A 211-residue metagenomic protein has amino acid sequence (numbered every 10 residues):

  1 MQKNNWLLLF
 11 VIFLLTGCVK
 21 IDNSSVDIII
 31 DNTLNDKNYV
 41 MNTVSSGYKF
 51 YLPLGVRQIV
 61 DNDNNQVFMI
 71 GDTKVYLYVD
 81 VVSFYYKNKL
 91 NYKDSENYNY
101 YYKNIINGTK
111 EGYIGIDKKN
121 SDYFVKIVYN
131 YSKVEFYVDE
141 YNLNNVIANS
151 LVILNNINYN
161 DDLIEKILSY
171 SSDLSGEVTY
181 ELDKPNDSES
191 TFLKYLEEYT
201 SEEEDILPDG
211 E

Functional and structural regions predicted by a protein language model:
M1-N5: Positively charged n-region of N-terminal signal peptides that target proteins for export
L14-G17: C-terminal motif of bacterial Sec signal peptides marking the signal peptidase cleavage site
V19-D22: Bacterial signal peptide processing site
D27-G47: Post-signal peptide N-terminal segment of mature Sec-exported envelope proteins
N35-V40, N65, I106-G115: Short, hydrophobic/aromatic-rich segments at coil-to-beta transitions
S45-S95: Secretory pathway targeting signatures of secreted, lumenal, and periplasmic proteins
E96-A148, E181-K194: Signature of long, low-cysteine stretches enriched in small and polar/charged residues
D139-E211: Surface-exposed amphipathic alpha-helical segments
